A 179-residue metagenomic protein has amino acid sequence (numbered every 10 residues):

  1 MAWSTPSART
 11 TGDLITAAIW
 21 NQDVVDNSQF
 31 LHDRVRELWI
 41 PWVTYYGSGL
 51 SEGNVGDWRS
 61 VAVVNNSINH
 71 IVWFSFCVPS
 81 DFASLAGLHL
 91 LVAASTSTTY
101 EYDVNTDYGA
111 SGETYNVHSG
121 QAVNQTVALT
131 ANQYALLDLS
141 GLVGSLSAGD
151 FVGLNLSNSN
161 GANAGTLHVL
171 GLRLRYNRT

Functional and structural regions predicted by a protein language model:
M1-R36, L50-D57, W73-C77, E101 (+5 more regions): Extracellular "spike/adhesin" assembly and maturation modules and analogous cytosolic coiled-coil scaffolds
L38-G49: N-terminal targeting leaders for non-cytosolic proteins
V64-L85: Short beta-strands within extracellular/lumenal beta-sheet-rich domains
D81-S84, T96-T98, A162-T166: A short beta-turn/strand-edge loop motif at beta-sheet boundaries
A83-A94, L172: A short beta-strand element within beta-rich, extracytoplasmic domains of secreted/secretory-pathway proteins
L91-A93, N105-G109, R175-N177: Predominantly extracellular/luminal cell-surface or secreted proteins
S97-L139: Terminal beta-strand-rich extracellular "head" domains that mediate receptor/glycan or other ligand binding
N155-N163: Short beta-strand-plus-loop segments that form exposed binding edges in beta-rich domains
